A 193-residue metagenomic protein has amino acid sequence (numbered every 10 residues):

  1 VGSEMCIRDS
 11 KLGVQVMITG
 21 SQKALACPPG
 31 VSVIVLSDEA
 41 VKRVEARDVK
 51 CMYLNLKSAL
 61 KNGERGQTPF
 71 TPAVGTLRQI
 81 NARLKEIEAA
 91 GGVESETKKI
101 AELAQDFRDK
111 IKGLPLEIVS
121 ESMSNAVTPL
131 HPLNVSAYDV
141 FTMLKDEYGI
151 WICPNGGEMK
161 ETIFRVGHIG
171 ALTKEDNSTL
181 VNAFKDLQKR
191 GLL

Functional and structural regions predicted by a protein language model:
V1-I7: Short, small-residue-biased leader/transition segments that mark boundaries at the very start of proteins
D9-Q22: Conserved active-site segment immediately N-terminal to the catalytic lysine that forms the internal aldimine
L25-D106: Active-site C-terminal subdomain of aminotransferase-like
I87, G92, D106-I118, A137 (+1 more regions): PLP-dependent aminotransferase class I/II
A104, S122-P129, G157-R165: Small/polar glycine-rich anion-binding or flexible loop at a beta-alpha turn
L116-E147: Conserved PLP-binding catalytic core of the aspartate aminotransferase-like
E158, T162-L193: PLP-dependent enzyme catalytic core of the Aspartate aminotransferase-like
